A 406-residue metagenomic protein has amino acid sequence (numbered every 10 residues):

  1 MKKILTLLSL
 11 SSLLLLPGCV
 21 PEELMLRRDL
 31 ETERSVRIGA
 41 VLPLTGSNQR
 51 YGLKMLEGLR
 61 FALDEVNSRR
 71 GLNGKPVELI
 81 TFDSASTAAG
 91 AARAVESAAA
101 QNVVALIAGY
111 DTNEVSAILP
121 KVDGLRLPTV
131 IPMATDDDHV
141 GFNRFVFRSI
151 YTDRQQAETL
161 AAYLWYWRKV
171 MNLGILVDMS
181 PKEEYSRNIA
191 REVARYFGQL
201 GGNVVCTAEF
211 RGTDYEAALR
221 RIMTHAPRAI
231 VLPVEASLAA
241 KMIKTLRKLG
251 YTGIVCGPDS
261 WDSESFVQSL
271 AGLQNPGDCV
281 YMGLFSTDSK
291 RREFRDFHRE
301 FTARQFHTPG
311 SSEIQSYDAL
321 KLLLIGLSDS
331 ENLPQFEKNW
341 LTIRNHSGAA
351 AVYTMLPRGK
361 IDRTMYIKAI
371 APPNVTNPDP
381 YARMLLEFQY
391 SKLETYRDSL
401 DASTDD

Functional and structural regions predicted by a protein language model:
E22, T32, V36, R344-D406: Solvent-exposed, acidic/polar segments of extracytosolic/periplasmic ligand-binding ectodomains
E22-L26, R50-M55, R70-V140, F210-Y215 (+1 more regions): Beta-alpha junction/loop-to-helix N-cap segments that form part of ligand/metal-binding clefts
M25-R60, F82-A88, P181-E184, P309-I314: Extracytoplasmic "Venus flytrap"
A91, S149-L173, T213-E216, A239-A240 (+2 more regions): Hydrophobic alpha-helical segments within soluble ligand-binding/sensing domains
A98-T112, V130-P132, G174-V177, A226-M242 (+3 more regions): Periplasmic-binding protein-like
P120-V122, I189-M282: Extracellular/periplasmic bilobed ligand-binding domains
V146-F210: An alpha-beta-alpha
I243-Y317, S330, L386-D405: Extracellular/periplasmic periplasmic-binding protein-like sensory domains
